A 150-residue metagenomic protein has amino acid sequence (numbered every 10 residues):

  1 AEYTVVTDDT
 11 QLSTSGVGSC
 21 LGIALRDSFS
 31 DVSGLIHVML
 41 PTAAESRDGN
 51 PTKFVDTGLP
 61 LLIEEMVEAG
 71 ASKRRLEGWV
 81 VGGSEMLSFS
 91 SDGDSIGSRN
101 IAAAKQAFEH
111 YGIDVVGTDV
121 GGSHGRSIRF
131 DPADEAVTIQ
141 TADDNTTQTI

Functional and structural regions predicted by a protein language model:
A1-L12: N-terminal amphipathic/basic leader segments beginning at the initiator methionine
T7-D8, S19, G122-H124: Residues that act as N-cap/strand-start positions at coil-to-secondary-structure junctions
Q11, G22-I23, D31-G34, E77-W79 (+2 more regions): Structural motif
Q11-A69: Conserved mixed alpha/beta catalytic, RNA-binding, or beta-rich assembly cores of soluble enzyme, regulatory
G16, R26, I36, W79-G82 (+2 more regions): Short beta-strand segments
A44, N50-G78, S84-V120: Alpha/propeptide regions of enzymes that mature by internal proteolysis
I96-I150: Divalent-metal-activated hydrolytic enzyme cores
